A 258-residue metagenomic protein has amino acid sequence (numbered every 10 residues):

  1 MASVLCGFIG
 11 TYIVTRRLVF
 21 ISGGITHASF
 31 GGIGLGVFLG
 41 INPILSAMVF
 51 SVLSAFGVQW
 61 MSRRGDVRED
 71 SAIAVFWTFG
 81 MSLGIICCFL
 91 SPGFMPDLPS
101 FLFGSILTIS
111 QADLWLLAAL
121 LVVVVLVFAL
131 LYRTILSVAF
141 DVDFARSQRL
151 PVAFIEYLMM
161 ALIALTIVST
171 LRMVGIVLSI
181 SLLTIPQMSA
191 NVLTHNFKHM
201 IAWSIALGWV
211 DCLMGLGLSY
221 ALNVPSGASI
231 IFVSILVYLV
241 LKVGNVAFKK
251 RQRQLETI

Functional and structural regions predicted by a protein language model:
M1, I44-V49, A74-V75, L114-A119 (+3 more regions): Hydrophobic alpha-helical transmembrane segments
A2, D113-I185: Helix-loop-helix "hairpin" substructures at the membrane interface of multi-pass membrane proteins
A2-C6, A28, G32, G36 (+16 more regions): Alpha-helical transmembrane segments in multi-pass membrane proteins
V4-T15, G32-N42, T134-F144, M160-T170 (+1 more regions): Short juxtamembrane and helix-loop transition motifs at transmembrane-helix boundaries in membrane proteins
T11-F94, A190-A202, S219-L222, V246-A247: Short loop segments and helix-boundary regions at transmembrane helix junctions of multi-pass inner-membrane proteins
R64-G65, E69, I73-R133: Transmembrane helix-bundle core of multi-pass membrane transporters and related energy-transducing complexes
M173, V177-A228: Transmembrane alpha-helical segments in multi-pass inner-membrane proteins
V224-I231, I235-I258: Cytosolic-side transmembrane-helix boundaries in multi-pass membrane proteins
